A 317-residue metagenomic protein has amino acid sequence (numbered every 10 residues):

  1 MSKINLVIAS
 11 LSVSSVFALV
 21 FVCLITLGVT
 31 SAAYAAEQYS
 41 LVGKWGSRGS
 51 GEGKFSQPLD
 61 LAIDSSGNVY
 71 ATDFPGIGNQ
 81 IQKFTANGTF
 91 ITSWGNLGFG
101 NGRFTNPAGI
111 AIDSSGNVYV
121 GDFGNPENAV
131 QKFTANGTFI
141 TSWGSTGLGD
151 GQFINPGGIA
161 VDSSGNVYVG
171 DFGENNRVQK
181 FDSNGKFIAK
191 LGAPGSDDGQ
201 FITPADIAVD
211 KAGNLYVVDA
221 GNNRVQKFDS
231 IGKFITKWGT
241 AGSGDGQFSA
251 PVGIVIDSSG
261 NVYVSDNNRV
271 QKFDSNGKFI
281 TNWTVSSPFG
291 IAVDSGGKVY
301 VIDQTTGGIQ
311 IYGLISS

Functional and structural regions predicted by a protein language model:
M1-A9: N-terminal secretory signal peptides that target proteins for export/translocation
S12-G28: Bacterial N-terminal signal peptides
V29-S317: Flexible "stalk/tail and boundary" regions
